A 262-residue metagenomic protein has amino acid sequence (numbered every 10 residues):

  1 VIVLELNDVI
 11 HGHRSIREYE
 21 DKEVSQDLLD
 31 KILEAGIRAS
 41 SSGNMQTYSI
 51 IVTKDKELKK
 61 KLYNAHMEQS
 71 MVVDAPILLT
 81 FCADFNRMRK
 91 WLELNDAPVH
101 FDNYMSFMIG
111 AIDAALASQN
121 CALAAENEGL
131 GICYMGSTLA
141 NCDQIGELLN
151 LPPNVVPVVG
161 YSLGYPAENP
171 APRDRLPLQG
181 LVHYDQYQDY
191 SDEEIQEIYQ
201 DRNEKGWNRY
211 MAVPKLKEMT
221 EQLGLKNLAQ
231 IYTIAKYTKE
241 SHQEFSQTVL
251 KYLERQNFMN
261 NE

Functional and structural regions predicted by a protein language model:
I2-E262: Acidic, surface-exposed loops and disordered segments
